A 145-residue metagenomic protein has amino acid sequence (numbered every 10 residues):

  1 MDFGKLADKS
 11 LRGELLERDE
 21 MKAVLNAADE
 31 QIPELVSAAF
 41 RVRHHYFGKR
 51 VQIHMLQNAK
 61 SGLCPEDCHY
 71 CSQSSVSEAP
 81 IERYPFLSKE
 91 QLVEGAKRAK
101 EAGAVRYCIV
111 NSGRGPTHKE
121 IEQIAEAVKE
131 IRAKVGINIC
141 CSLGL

Functional and structural regions predicted by a protein language model:
M1-P65: Flexible, acidic/Gly-rich N-terminal and inter-domain linker regions that tether and position cofactor-handling modules
S10-R12, D29-H44, E66-P80, V128-L145: Charged, low-complexity, helix/coiled-coil-prone segments
V36-S77, Y84-C108: N-terminal pre-triad scaffold of radical SAM enzymes
S77-L145: Conserved Radical SAM active-site core
